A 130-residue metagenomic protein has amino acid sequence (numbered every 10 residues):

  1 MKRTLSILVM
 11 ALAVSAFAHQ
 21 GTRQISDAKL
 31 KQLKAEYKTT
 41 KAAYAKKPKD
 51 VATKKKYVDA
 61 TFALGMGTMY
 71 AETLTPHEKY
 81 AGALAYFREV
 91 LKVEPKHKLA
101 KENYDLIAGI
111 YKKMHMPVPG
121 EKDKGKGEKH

Functional and structural regions predicted by a protein language model:
M10-A18: Hydrophobic h-region of N-terminal signal peptides that target proteins for export in Gram-negative bacteria
G21-K31, L99-H130: Terminal, low-structured helical/coil segments at or just beyond the last alpha-helical repeat
D50, Y57, K96-H97: Residue-level recognition of tetratricopeptide repeat
